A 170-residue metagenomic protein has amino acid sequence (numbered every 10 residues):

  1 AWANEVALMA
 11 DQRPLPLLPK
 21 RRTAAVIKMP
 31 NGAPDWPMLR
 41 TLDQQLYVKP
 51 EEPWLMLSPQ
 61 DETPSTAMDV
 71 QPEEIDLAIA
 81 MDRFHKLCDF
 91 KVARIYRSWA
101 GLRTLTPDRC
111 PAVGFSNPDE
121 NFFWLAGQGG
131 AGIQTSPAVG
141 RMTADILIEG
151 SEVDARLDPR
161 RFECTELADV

Functional and structural regions predicted by a protein language model:
A1-Q12: Flavin (primarily FAD) binding-site architecture
W2, E62, G129: Short, glycine/serine-rich, charged loops/turns that create anion-binding and catalytic segments at active sites
N4-E5, T23, L46, L55 (+1 more regions): Glycine-centered loop/turn positions within well-structured domains that cap or flank conserved ligand/cofactor-binding
R13-P16, K28-N121: Active-site lid/adjacent beta-loop-alpha segment flanking the redox-cofactor pocket in flavoenzymes
L17-K20, A24: Acidic, glycine-rich loop-and-beta core segments that form the ion-binding/anion-interacting portion of active sites
A25-I27, L125: Short beta-strand element of the conserved SAM-dependent methyltransferase core
H85-V170: C-terminal catalytic lobe of FAD-dependent flavoproteins
